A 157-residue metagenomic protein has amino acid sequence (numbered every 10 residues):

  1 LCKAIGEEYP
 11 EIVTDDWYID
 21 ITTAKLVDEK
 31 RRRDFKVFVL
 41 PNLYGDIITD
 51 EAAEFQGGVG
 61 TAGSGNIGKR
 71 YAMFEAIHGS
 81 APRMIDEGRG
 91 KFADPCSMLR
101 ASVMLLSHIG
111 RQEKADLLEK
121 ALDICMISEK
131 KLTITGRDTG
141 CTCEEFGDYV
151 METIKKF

Functional and structural regions predicted by a protein language model:
L1-I21, D34: Glycine-rich phosphate/diphosphate-binding loop of Rossmann-like nucleotide-binding domains
L1-I5, L105, A121, T153: Generic, well-ordered alpha-helical scaffold segments in large soluble proteins
K3, A24, Q56, E119 (+1 more regions): Generic detector of well-ordered alpha-helical segments enriched in charged/polar residues, highlighting helical
I12-W17, V37-F38, K91-F92, R111 (+2 more regions): Hydrophobic alpha-helical scaffolding
K25-E129: Glycine-rich phosphate/nucleotide-binding loop
Q112, L117, A121-F157: Glycine-rich phosphate/pyrophosphate-binding loop and the adjoining helix
